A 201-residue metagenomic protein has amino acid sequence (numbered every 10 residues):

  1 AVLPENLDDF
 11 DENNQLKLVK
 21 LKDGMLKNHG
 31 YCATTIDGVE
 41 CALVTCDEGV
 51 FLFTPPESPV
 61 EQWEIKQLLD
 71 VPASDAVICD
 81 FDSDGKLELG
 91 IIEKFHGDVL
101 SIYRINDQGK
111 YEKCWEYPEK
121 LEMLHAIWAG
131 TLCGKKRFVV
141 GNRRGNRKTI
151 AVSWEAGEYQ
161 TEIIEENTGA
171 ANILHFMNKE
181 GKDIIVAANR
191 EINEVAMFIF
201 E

Functional and structural regions predicted by a protein language model:
A1-E201: Beta-propeller-forming repeat regions
